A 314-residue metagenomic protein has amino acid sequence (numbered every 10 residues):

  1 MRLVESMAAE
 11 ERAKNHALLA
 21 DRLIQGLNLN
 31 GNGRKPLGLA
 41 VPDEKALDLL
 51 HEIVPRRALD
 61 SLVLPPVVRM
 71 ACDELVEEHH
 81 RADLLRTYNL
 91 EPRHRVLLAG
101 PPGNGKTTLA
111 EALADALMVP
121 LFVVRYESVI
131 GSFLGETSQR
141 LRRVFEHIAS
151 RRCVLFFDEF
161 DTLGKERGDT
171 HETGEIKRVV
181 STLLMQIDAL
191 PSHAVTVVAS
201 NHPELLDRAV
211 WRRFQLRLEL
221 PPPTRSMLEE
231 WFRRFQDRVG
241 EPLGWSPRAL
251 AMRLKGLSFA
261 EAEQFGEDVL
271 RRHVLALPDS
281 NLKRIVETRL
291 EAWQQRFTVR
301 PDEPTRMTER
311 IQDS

Functional and structural regions predicted by a protein language model:
M1-E11: A short N-terminal interaction module
A9-A13, L18-R57, S61, R225-S314: C-terminal alpha-helical "lid" subdomain
D48-A71, E77-A82: SAM-dependent Rossmann-like transferase core, predominantly class I methyltransferases with a strong bias toward
V67-M70, E77-R248: Walker A/P-loop NTP-binding motif of AAA+ ATPase domains
